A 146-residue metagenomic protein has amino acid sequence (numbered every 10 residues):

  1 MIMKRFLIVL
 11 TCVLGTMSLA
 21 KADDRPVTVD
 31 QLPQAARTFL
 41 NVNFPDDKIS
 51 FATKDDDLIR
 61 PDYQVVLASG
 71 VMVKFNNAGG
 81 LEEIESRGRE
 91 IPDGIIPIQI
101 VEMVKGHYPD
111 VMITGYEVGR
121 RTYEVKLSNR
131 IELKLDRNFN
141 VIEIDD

Functional and structural regions predicted by a protein language model:
I2, F6-I8, S18-D146: Long, terminal "pre-/pro-" and other extracytoplasmic accessory regions that lie outside the mature folded/catalytic
V13-L14: Repetitive helical segments and hydrophobic/amphipathic motifs
